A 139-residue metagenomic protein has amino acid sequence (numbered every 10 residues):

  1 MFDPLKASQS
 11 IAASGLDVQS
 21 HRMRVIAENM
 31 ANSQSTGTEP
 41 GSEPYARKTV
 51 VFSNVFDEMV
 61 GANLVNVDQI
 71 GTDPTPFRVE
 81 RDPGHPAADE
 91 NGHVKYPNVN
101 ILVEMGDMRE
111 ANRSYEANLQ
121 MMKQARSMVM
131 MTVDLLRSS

Functional and structural regions predicted by a protein language model:
M1-S139: Amphipathic alpha-helical polymerization modules
